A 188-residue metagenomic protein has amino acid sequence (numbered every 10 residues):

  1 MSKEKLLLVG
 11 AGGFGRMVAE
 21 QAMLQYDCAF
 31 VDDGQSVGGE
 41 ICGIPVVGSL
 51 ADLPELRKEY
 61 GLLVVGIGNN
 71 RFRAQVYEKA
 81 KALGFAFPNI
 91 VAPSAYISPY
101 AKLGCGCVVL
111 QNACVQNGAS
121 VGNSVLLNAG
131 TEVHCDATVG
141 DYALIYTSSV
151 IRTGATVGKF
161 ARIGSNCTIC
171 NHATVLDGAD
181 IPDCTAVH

Functional and structural regions predicted by a protein language model:
M1-R57, F160-A161: Hydrophobic, well-ordered beta-alpha structural blocks that scaffold small-molecule cofactor pockets
G10, V64-G68, C135, N171: Small/polar loops that bind or transfer phosphate-bearing groups
G13, R71-F72, K102: Short alpha-helical
A19-A22, Q75-K79, V121: Short amphipathic alpha-helical segments
Q25-D27, G43, G84, S148 (+2 more regions): A generic structural signal for alpha->beta connector loops
V37-Y96: Phosphate-bearing ligand-interacting subdomains that bind or position ATP/ADP/UDP/GDP/NAD(P) or nucleotide-linked
N89-H188: Structural signal for interior beta-strand "rungs" in well-ordered beta-sheet cores of soluble enzyme domains
